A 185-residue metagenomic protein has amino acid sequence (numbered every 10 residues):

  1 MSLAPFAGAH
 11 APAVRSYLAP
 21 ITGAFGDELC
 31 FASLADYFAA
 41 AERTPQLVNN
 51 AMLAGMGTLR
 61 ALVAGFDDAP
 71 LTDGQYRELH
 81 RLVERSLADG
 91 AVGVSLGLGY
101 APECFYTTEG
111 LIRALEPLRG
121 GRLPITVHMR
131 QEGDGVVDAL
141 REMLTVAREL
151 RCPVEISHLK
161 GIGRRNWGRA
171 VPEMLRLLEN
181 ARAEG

Functional and structural regions predicted by a protein language model:
M1-V92: Divalent-metal coordination cores built from histidine and acidic residues
A35-F38, E42, P70-L96, P102-G185: Histidine/acidic residue-rich metal-binding segments in metalloenzymes
